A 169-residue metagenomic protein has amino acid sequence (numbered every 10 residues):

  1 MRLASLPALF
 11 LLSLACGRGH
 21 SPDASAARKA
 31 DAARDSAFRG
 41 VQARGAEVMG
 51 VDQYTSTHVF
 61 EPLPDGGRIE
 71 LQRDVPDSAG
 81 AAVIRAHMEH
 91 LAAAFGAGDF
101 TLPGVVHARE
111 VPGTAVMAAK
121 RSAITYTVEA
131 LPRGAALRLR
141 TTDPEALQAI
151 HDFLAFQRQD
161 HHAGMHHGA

Functional and structural regions predicted by a protein language model:
M1-L14: Sec-dependent bacterial lipoprotein signal peptides
C16-G19: Bacterial signal peptide processing site
S25-Q53, A81-S122, Q157-H166: A low-complexity, Ser/Thr/Gly/Pro-enriched, surface-exposed linker/loop concept that marks segments flanking
F60-Q72, P132-G134: Acidic/histidine-rich, surface-exposed loop or edge segments in extracytoplasmic proteins
G67, V75-A81, H90-A93, D143-L147: Primarily extracytoplasmic ectodomains and periplasmic/lumenal surface modules that are beta-strand-rich
A82-H87, A136, T142, A146-A149 (+1 more regions): Extracellular/lumenal glycan-associated surfaces
E110-R140: Short, solvent-exposed interaction modules
E145-A169: C-terminal partner/receptor-binding element of secreted or periplasmic proteins
